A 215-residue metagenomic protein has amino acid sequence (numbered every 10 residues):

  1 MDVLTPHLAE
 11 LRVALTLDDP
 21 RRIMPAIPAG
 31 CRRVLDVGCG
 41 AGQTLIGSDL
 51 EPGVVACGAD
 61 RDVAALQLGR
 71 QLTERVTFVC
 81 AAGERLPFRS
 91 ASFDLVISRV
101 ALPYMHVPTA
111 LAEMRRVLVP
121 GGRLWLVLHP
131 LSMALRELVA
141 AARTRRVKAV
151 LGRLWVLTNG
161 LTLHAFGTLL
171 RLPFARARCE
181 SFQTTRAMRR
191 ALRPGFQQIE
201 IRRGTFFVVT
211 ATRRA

Functional and structural regions predicted by a protein language model:
M1-C31, Q43-G47: Conserved class I S-adenosyl-L-methionine
A41-R85: Class I SAM-dependent methyltransferase SAM/SAH-binding core
E84-V96: A short acidic, Gly/Pro-enriched loop at the edge of an enzyme's catalytic core that lines a small-molecule cofactor
L95-P108: A short SAM/SAH-binding and catalytic strip from SAM-dependent methyltransferases
T109-P120: A short glycine-rich, Lys/Arg-flanked "PGG" loop and its adjoining helix->strand segment in the class I
W125-V156: Conserved class I S-adenosyl-L-methionine
A177-G195: Short alpha-helix
P194-A215: Core SAM-dependent methyltransferase catalytic element
